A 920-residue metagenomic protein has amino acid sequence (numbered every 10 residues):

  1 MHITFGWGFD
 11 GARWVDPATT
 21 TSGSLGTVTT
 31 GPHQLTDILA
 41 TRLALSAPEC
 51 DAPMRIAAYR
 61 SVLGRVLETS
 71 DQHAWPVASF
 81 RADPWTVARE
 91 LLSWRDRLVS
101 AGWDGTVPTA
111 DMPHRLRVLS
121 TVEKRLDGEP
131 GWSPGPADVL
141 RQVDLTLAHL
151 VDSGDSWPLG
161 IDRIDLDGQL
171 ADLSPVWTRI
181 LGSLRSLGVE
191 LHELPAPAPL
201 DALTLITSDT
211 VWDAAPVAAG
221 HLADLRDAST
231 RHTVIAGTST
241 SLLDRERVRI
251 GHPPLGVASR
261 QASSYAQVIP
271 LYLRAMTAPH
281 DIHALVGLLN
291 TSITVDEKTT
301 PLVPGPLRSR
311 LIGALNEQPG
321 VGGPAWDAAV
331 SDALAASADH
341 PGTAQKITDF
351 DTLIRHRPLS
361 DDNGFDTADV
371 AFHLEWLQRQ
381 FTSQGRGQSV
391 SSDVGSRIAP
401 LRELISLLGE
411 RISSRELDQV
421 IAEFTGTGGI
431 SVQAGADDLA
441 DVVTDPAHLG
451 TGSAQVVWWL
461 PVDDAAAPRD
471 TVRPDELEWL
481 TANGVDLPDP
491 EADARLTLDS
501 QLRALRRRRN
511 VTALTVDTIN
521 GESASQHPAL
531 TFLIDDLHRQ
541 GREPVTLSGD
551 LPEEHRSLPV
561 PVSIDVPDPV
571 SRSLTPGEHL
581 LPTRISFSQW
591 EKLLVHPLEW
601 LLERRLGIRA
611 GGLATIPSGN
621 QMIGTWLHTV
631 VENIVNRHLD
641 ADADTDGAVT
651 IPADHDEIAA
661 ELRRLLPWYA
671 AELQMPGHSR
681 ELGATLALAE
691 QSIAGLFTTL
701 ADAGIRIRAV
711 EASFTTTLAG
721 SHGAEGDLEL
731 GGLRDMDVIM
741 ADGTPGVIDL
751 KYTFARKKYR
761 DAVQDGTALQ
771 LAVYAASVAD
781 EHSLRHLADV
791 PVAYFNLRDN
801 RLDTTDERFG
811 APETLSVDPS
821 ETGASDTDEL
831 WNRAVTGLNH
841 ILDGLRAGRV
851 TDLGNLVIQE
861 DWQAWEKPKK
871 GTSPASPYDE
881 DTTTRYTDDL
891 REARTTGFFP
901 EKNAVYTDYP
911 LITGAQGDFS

Functional and structural regions predicted by a protein language model:
M1-A641, I651, H655, R663 (+9 more regions): Polyanion-engaging groove/track-forming segments
P567-S920: RecB-family 4Fe-4S metal-dependent nuclease core
